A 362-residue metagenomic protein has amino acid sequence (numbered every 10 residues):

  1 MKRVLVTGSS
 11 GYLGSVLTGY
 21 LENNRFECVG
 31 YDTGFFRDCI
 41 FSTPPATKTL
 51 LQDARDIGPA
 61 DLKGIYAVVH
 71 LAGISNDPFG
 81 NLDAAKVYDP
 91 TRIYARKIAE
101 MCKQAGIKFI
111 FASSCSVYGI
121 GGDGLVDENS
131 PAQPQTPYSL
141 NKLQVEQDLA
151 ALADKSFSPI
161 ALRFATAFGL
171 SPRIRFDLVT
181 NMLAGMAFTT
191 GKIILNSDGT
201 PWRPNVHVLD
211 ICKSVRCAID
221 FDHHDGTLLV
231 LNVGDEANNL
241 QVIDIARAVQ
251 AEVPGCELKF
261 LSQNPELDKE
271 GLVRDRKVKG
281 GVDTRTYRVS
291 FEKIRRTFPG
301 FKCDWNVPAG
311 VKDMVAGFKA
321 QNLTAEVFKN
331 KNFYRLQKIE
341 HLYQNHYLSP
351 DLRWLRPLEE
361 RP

Functional and structural regions predicted by a protein language model:
V4-N23: N-terminal Rossmann NAD(P)H-binding glycine-rich loop of SDR-like oxidoreductase domains
T7, Y31, V68-L71, F109-C115 (+1 more regions): SDR active-site strand-loop-helix element
A54-P90, M101-K103: NAD(P)H-binding glycine-rich loop region in Rossmannoid oxidoreductase-like domains and their noncatalytic homologs
L82, K86-K97, A132, T136 (+2 more regions): Glycine-rich NAD(P)-binding loop of the Rossmann-fold in SDR/ketoreductase-type enzymes
R96-P137: Conserved Rossmann-fold NAD(P)-dependent oxidoreductase catalytic core, especially the SDR/UDP-sugar
S114, E146-S171, N181: Conserved beta-loop-beta element that borders a ligand/cofactor-binding pocket
I120, Q133-I160, F188-T189: Active-site Tyr-X1-5-Lys
G191, N196-P362: C-terminal substrate-binding subdomain of Rossmann-fold SDR/epimerase-dehydratase oxidoreductases
